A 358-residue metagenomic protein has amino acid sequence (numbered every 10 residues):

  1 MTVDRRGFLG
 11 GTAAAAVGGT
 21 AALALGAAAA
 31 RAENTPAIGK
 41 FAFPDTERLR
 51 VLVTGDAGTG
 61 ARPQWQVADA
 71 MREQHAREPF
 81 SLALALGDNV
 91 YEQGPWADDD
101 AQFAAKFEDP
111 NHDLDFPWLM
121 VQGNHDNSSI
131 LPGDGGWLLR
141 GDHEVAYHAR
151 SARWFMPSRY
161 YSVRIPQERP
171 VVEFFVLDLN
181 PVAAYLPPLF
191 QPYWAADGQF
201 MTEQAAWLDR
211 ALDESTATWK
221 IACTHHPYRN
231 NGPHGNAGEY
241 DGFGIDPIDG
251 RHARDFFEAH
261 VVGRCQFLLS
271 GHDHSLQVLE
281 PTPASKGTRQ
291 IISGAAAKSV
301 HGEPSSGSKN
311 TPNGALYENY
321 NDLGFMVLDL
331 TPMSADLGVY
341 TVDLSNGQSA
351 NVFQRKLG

Functional and structural regions predicted by a protein language model:
M1-V17: N-terminal secretory signal peptides and thylakoid transit peptides that target proteins across membranes
G18-G19, A30: Cleavable N-terminal signal peptides
L25-N34: C-terminal region of N-terminal signal peptides and the immediate post-cleavage residues of exported proteins
E33-Q102, N231: N-terminal active-site segment of His-dependent metallophosphoesterases
G39, F43-D45, R72, Y91-K220 (+3 more regions): Extended active-site neighborhood of metal-dependent phosphoesterases/phosphodiesterases
V51-V53, A83-A85, M120, A222 (+1 more regions): Residue-level marker for buried hydrophobic side chains located in beta-strands that build the well-ordered beta-sheet
D56, G87-D88, G123-N124, L177 (+2 more regions): Active-site glycine-centered loops adjacent to acidic/histidine catalytic or metal-binding residues that shape
V339-G347: Short, solvent-exposed aromatic-acidic interface loops
